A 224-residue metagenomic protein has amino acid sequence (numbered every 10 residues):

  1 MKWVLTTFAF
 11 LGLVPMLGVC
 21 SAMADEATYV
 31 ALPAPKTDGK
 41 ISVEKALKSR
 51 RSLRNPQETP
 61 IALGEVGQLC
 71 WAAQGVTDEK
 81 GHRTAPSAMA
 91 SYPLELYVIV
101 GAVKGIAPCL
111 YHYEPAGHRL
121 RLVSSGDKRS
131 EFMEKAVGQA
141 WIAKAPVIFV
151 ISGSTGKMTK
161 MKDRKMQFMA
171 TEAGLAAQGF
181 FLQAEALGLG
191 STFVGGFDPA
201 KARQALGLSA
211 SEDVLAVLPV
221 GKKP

Functional and structural regions predicted by a protein language model:
M1-V4: Positively charged n-region of N-terminal signal peptides that target proteins for export
T6-G18: Bacterial N-terminal signal peptides
M23-A145: N-terminal amphipathic, basic helical "cap/leader" segment at the start of enzyme domains
K36, I151-T155, K222: Short, small-residue-rich loop/turn micro-motifs
R50, L69, L96, V147-M158 (+1 more regions): Small-aliphatic-rich amphipathic alpha-helix that forms the alpha element of a beta-alpha
H112, I148-V150, V217: Conserved hydrophobic/aromatic beta-strand scaffold that supports enzyme active sites
L208-P224: A glycine-rich helix N-cap at a beta->alpha junction
